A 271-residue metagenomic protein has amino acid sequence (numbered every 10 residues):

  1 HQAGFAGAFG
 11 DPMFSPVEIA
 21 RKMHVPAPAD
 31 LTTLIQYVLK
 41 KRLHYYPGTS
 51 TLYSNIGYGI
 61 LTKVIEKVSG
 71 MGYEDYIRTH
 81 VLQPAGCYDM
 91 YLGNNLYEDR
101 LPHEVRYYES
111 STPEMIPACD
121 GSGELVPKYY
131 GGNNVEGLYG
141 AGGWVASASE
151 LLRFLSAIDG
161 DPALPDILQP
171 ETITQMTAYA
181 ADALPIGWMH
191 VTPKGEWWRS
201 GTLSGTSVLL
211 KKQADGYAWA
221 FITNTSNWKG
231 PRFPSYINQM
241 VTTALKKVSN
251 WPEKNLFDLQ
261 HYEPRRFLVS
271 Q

Functional and structural regions predicted by a protein language model:
H1-E196: Short, surface-exposed loop or secondary-structure junction motifs that flank catalytic or metal-binding residues
H44-Y46, A180-D182, L203-S204, K211-D215: Extracellular/periplasmic catalytic domains that process cell-envelope and extracellular macromolecules
G137, A181, H190-V191, K212-Q213 (+3 more regions): Intrinsically disordered, low-complexity regions enriched in Ser/Pro/Gly/Gln/His and often acidic
S147-E150, V208, K212, D258: Residue-level recognition of conserved structural "scaffold" positions that shape functional pockets and channels
W197-G201: Short beta-strand segments that buttress and anchor functional surface loops
S207-K229: Short, well-ordered beta-strand elements
W228-Q271: Short, gly/Ser/Thr-rich active-site loops of penicillin-recognizing serine hydrolases
